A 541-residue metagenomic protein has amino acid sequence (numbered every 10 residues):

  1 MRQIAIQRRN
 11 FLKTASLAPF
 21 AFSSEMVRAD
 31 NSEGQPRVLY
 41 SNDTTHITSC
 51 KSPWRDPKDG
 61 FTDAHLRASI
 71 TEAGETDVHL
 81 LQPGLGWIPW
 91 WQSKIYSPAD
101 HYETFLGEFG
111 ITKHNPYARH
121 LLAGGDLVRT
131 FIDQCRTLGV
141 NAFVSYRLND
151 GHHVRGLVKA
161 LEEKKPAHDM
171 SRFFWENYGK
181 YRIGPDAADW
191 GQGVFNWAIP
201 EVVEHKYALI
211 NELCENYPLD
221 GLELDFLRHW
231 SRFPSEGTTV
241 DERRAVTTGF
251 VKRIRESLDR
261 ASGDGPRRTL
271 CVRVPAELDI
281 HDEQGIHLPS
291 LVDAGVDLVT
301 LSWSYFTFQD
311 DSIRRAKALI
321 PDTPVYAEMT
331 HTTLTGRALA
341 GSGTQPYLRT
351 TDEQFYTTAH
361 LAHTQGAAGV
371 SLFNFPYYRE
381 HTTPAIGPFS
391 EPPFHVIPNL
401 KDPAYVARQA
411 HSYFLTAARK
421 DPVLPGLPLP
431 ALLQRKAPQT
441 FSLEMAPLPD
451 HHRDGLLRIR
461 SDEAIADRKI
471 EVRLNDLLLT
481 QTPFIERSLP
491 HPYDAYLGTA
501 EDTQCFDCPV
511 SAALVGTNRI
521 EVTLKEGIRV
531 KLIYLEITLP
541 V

Functional and structural regions predicted by a protein language model:
R2-P19: N-terminal secretory signal peptides and thylakoid transit peptides that target proteins across membranes
D43-P57, H114-A118, L127, V144 (+3 more regions): Active-site-adjacent "subsite" loops/lids of carbohydrate-active enzymes
T62-P89, Q365: Catalytic domains of carbohydrate-active enzymes, especially glycoside hydrolases
T76-L121: Aromatic-lined carbohydrate-binding/catalytic grooves of carbohydrate-active enzymes
D77, L301-T307, P346-P403: Substrate-binding cleft of secreted/luminal carbohydrate-active enzymes
K206-L209, E215-G295, S302, T307-D311 (+1 more regions): Active-site neighborhood of glycoside hydrolase catalytic domains
I320-T351: Active-site clefts of carbohydrate-active enzymes
A464-V541: Beta-strand-rich ligand-recognition modules
